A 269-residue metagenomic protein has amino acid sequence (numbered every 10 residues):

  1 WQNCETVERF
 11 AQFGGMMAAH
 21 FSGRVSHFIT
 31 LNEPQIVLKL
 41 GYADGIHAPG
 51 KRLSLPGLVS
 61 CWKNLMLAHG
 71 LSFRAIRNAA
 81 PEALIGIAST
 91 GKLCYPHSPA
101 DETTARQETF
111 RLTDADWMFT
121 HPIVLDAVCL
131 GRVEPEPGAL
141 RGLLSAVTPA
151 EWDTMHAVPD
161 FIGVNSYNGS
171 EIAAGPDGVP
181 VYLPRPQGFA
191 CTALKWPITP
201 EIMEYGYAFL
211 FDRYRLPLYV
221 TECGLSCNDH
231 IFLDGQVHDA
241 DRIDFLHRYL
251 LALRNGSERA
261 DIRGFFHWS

Functional and structural regions predicted by a protein language model:
W1-S269: Active-site region of glycoside hydrolase catalytic domains
